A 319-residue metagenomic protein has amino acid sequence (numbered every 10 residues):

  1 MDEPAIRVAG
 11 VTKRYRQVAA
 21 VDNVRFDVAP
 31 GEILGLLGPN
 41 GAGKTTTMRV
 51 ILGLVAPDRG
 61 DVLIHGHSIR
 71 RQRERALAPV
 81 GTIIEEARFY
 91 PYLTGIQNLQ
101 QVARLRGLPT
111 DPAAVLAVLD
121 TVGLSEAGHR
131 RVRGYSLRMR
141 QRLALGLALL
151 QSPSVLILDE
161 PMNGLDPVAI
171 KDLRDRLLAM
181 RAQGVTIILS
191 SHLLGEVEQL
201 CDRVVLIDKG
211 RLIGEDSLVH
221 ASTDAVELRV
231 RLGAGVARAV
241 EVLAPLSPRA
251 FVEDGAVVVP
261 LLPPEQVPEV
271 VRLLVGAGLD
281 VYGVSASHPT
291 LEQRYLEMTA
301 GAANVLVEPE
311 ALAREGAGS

Functional and structural regions predicted by a protein language model:
E3-V8, K13-D208, G214: ABC transporter nucleotide-binding domains
A20, E196, G235-A239, Q266 (+1 more regions): Short phosphate-engaging motifs
G31, V55, A76, D111 (+5 more regions): Hydrophobic/basic alpha-helical segments enriched in Actinobacteria
Y92, I187, P260, V284-S285: Active-site-adjacent beta-strand anchor residues
R133, L194, V257, H288-P289: Conserved beta-strand edge residues that scaffold enzyme active sites
D172-L261: ABC transporter nucleotide-binding domain
L262-S319: C-terminal coupling/interaction segments
